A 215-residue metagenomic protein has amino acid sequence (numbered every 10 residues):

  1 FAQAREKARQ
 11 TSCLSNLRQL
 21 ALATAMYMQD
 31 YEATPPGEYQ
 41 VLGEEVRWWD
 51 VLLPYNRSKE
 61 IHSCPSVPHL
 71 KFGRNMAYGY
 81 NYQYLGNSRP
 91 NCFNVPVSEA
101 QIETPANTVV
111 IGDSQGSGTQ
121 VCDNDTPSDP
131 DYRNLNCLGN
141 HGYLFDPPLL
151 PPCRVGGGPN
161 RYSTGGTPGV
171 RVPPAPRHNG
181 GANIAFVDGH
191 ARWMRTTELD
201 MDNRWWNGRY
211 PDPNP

Functional and structural regions predicted by a protein language model:
F1-S15: Amphipathic alpha-helical segments typified by the pilin-like N-terminal helix that continues immediately C-terminal
T11-P215: Short, well-structured segments within or immediately adjacent to enzyme catalytic domains that line ligand-binding
